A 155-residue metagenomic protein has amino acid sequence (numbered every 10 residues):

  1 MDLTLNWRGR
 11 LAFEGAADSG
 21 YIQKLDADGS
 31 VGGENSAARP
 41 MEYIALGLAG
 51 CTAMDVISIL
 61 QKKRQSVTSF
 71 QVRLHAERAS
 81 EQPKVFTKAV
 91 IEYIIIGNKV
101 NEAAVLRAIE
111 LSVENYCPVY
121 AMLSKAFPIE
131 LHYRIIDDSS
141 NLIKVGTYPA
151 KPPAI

Functional and structural regions predicted by a protein language model:
M1-L46, I57-I155: Extended beta-strand/beta-hairpin segments
